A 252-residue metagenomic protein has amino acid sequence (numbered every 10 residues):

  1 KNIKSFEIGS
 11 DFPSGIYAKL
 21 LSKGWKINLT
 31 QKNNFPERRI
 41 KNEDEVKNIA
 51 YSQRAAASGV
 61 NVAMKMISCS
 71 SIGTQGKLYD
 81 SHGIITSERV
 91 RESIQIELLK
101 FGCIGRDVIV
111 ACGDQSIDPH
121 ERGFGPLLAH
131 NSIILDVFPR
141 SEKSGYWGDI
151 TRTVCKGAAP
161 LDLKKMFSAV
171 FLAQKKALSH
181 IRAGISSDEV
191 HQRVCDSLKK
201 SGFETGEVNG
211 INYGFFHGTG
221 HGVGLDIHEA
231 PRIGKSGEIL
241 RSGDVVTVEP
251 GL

Functional and structural regions predicted by a protein language model:
K1-L252: Active-site neighborhoods and metal-handling regions in enzymes and metal-associated proteins
